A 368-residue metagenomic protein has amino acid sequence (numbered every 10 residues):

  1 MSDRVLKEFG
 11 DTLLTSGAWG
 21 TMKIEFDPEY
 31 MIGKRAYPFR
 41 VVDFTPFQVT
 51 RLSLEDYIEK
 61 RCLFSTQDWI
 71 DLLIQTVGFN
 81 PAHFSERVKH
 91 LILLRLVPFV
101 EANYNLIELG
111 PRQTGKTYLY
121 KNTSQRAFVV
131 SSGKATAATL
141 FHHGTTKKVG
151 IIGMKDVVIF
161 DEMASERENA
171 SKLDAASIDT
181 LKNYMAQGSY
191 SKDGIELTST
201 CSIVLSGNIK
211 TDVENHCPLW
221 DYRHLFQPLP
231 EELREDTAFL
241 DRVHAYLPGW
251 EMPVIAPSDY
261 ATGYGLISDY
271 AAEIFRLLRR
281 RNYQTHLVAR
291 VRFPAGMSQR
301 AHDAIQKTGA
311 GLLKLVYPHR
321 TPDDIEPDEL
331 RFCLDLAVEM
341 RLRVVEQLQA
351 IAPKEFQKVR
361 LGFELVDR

Functional and structural regions predicted by a protein language model:
M1-T76: Extended, charged/polar low-complexity intrinsically disordered regions
E59, L63, S85-K89, Y260-Y264 (+2 more regions): Conserved phosphate/pyrophosphate-binding and hydrolysis machinery centered on Walker-type P-loop NTPases, extending
N80-N215, W220-Q227, D241, G362: Conserved ASCE/P-loop NTPase catalytic core
N122, D269-A272, D335-L342: Eukaryote-specific, cytoplasm-facing alpha-helical/coiled-coil scaffolding segments in long proteins
E196-I203, N208-L313: Phosphate-sensing "switch" segment of ASCE/P-loop ATPases
W250, T262-G263, E273-R279, E339-R368: Extended alpha-helical interface modules used as scaffolds for assembling large macromolecular complexes
I255-D259, T285-K358: C-terminal helical "lid" subdomain and adjoining coupling/linker elements of P-loop NTPases
